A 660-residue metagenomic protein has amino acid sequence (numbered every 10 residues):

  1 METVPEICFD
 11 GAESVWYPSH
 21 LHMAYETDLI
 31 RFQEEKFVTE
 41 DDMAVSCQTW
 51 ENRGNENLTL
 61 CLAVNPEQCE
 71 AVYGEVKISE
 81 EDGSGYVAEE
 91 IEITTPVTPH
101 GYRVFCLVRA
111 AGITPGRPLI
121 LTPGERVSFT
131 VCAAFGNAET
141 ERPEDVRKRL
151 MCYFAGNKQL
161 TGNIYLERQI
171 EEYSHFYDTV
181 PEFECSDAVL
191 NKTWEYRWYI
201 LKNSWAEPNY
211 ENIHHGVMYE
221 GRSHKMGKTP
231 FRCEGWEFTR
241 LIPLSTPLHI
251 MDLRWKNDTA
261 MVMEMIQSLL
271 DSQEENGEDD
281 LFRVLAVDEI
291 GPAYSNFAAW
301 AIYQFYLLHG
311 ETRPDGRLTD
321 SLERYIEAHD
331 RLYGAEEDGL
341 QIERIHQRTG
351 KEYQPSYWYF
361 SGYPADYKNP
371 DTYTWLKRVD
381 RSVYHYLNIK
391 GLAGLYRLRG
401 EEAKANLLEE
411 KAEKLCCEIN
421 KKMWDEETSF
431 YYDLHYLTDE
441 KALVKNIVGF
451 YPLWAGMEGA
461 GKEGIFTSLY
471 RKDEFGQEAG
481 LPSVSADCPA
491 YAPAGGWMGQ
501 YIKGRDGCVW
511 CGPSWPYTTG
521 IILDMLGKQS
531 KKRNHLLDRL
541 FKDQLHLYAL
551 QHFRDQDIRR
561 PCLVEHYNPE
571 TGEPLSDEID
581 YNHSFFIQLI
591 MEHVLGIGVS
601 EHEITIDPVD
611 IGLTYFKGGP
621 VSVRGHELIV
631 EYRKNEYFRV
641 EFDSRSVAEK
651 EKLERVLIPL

Functional and structural regions predicted by a protein language model:
M1-E26, N369, G596: An extended acidic
A12-T27, D610, K617-E627, Y632: Edge strands and adjacent loops of beta-rich recognition modules
V15-W16, H20, E26-F231, T312-G316 (+4 more regions): Acidic/polar, glycine-enriched structural segments that form the non-catalytic walls/loops of the carbohydrate-binding
G124, S128, C132-K158, E234-G235 (+9 more regions): The feature captures the catalytic groove of carbohydrate-active enzymes
N163-G316, E323, Y432, K441-A455 (+4 more regions): Substrate-binding groove/exosite segments of carbohydrate-active enzymes
C185-H214, L244, L253-K256, A260 (+8 more regions): Active-site acid/base region of carbohydrate-active enzymes
R399-Y436, G464-H626: Non-catalytic carbohydrate-binding regions of carbohydrate-active enzymes
K617-L660: C-terminal beta-sandwich/jelly-roll accessory domains of carbohydrate-active enzymes
